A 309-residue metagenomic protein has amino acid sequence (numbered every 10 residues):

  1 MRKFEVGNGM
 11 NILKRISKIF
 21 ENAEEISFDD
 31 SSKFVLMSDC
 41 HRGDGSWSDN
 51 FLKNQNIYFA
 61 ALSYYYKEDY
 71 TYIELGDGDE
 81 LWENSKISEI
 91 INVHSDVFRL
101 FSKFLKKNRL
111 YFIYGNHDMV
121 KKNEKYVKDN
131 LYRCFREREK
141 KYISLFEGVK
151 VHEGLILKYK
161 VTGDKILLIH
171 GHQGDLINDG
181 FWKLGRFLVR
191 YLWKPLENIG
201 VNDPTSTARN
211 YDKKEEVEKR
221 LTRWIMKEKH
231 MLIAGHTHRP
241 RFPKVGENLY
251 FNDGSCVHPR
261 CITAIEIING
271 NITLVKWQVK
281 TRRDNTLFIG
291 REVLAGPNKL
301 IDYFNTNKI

Functional and structural regions predicted by a protein language model:
M1-E74, G78-I309: Extended recognition/assembly regions associated with phosphoester-bond processing machinery
